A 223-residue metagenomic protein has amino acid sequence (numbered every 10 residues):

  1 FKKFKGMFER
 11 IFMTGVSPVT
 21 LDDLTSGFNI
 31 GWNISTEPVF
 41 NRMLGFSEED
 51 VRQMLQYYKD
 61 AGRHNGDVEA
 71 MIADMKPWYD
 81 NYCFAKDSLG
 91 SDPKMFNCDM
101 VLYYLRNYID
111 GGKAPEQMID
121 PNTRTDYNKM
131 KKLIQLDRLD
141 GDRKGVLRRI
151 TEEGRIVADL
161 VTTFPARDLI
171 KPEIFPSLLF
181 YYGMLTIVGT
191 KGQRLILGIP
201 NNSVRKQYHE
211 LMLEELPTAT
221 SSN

Functional and structural regions predicted by a protein language model:
F1-E9: Substrate-engagement module of ASCE P-loop NTPases
K2-K3, Q56, S177: Surface-exposed alpha-helical segments enriched in charged/polar residues
F4, S17-L21: Short, solvent-exposed loop/turn segments at secondary-structure junctions
E9-V16: Structural recognition of the conserved hydrophobic beta-strand(s) that form the central parallel beta-sheet of P-loop
T20-S26, I34-R106: Amphipathic alpha-helical segments of the small helical/lid subdomains adjacent to P-loop NTPase cores
G31, M95-N223: Extended alpha-helical interface modules used as scaffolds for assembling large macromolecular complexes
